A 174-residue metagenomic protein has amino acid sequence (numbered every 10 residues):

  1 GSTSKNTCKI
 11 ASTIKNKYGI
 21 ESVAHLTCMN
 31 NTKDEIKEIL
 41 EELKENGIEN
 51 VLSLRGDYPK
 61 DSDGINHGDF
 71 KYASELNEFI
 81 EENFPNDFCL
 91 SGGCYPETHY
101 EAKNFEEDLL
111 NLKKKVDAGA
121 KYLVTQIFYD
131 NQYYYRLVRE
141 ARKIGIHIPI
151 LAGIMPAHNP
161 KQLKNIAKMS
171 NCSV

Functional and structural regions predicted by a protein language model:
G1-I10, D57-G68, K121-R136: Glycine-rich, proline-tolerant flexible connector loops at the mouths of alpha/beta enzymes
G1-S2, C28-N30, R55-P59, C94-T98 (+2 more regions): Active-site-proximal loop/turn and secondary-structure-junction residues that shape catalytic pockets, frequently
T7, K33-E41, K103-K114: Short, acidic/polar
S22-D34, S91-E107: Active-site mouth loops of central-metabolism enzymes
S22-L26, V51-S53, L90-C94, V116 (+2 more regions): Hydrophobic faces of well-ordered beta-strands that scaffold small-molecule active sites in alpha/beta enzyme cores
C28-E45, F70-K71: Glycine-rich anion/phosphate-binding loops
H67-Y95, G145-V174: Active-site pocket-lining/capping segments in soluble small-molecule metabolic enzymes
